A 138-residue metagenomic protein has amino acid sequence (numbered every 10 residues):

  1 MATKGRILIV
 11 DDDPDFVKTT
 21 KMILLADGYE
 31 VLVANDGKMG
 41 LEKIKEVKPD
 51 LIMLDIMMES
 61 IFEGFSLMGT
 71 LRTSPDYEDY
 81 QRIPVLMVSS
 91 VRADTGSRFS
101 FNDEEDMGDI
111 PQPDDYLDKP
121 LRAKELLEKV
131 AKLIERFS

Functional and structural regions predicted by a protein language model:
V10-D11, A34, I52: Conserved sequence signature across two-component system core domains
P14-L32, L133: Two-component/phosphorelay signaling modules centered on CheY-like receiver
V33-E42, G64: Helix N-cap/capping motif at the beta->alpha junctions
A34-N35, E59-F62, L71: Hydrophobic residue at a beta-alpha junction that N-caps the helix immediately following a catalytic beta-strand/loop
K45-V47, R72-Q81: Conserved phosphotransfer cores of two-component systems
V47-M53, M58: Active-site beta3 strand of CheY-like receiver
F62-S66, D76, Q81, V91-D118 (+2 more regions): Alpha4 helix (beta4-alpha4-beta5 surface) of REC/receiver domains from two-component response regulators
L86-S89: Hydrophobic/aromatic residues positioned on beta-strands within the core alpha/beta folds
